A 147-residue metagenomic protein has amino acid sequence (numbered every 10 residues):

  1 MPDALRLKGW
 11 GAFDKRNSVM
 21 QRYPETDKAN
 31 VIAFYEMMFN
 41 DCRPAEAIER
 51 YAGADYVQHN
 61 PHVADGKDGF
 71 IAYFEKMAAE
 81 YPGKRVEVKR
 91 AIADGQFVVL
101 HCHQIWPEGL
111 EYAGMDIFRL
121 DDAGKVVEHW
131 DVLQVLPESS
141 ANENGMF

Functional and structural regions predicted by a protein language model:
P2-F147: C-terminal and inter-domain tail/linker signature
